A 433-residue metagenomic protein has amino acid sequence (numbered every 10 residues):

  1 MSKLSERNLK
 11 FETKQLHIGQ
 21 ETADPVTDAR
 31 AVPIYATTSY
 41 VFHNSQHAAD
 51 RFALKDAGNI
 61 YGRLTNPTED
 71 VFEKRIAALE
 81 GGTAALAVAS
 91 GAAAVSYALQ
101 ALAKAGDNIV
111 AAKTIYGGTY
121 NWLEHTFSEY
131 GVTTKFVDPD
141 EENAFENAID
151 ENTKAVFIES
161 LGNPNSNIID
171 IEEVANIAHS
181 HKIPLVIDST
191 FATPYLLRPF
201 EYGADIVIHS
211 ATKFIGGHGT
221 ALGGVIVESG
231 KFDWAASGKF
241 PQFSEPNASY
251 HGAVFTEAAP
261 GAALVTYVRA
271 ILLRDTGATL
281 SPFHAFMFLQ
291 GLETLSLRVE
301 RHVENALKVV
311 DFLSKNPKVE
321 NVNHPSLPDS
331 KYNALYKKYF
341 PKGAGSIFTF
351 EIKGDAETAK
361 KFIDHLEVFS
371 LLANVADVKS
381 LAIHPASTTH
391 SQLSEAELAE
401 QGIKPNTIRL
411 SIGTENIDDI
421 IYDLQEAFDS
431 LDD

Functional and structural regions predicted by a protein language model:
M1-D56: N-terminal glycine-rich, Lys/His-bearing helix-loop that initiates the first secondary-structure elements of many
S2, E124, T133-T134, E151 (+4 more regions): PLP-dependent enzyme catalytic core of the Aspartate aminotransferase-like
L4-R7, Q15, G19, A23 (+1 more regions): Conserved PLP-enzyme active-site core in the AAT-like
N44-A93, G118-H125: Conserved N-terminal alpha-helix of the aminotransferase class I/II PLP-enzyme fold
G81, N152, K318-N321, V368 (+1 more regions): Glycine-centered tight turns that cap/initiate beta-strands
V227, T349-E351, S411-G413: Short hydrophobic/aromatic beta-strand micro-patches that form the beta-sheet surface supporting nucleotide- or nucleic
T276-T279, F283-A285, Q290, T294 (+4 more regions): Conserved small-domain helix->loop->beta segment predominantly found in fold-type I
